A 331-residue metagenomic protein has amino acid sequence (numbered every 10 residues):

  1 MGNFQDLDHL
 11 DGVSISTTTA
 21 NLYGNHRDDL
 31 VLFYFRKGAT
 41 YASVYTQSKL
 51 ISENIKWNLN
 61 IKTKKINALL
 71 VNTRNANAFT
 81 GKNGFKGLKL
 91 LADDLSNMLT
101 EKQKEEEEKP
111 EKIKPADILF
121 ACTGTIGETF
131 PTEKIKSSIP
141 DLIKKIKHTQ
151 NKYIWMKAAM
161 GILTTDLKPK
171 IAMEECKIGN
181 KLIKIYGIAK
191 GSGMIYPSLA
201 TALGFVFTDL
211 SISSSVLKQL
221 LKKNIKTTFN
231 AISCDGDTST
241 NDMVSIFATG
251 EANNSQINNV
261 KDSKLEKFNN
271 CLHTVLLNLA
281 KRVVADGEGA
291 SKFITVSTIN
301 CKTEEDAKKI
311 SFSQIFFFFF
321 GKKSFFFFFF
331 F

Functional and structural regions predicted by a protein language model:
M1-T46: N-terminal amphipathic/basic leader segments beginning at the initiator methionine
F33-L90, L119-A121, M194-L217: Glycine-rich phosphate/pyrophosphate-binding loop regions near the starts of catalytic domains
L50-I61, G87-Q103, E107, K218-A231 (+1 more regions): Short, well-ordered amphipathic alpha-helical segments that serve as non-catalytic structural scaffolds within diverse
N67-R74, A116-T123, D242-A248, G289-N300: Glycine- and acidic-rich phosphate- and metal-coordinating loops
K89-A92, F130-I162, N258-V283, I310: Glycine-rich and small/hydrophobic secondary-structure elements
N97-K102, K112-F229, S239: Glycine-rich, mobile lid/loop segments that gate access to catalytic sites or pores
I246-F326: A glycine- and small/hydrophobic-rich beta-loop-beta segment that serves as a flexible "lid/hinge" or phosphate-binding
